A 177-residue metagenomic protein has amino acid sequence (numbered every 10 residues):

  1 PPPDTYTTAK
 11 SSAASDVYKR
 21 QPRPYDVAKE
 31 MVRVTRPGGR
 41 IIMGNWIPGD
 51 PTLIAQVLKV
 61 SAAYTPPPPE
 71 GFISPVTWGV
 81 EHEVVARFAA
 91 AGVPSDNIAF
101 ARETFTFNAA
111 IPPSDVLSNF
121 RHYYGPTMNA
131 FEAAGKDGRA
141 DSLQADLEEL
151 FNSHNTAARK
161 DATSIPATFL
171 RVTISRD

Functional and structural regions predicted by a protein language model:
P1-A14, Y18: Single conserved hydrophobic/aromatic residue that forms the stacking wall/gate of nucleotide- or nucleobase-binding
D4-T5, A157-A162: Short, P/G- and charge-enriched loop/turn segments at secondary-structure junctions
S12-S15, I42, T168-R171: Short SAM/SAH-binding signature in class I
K19-R23: A short His-aromatic
Y25, V32-I111, T127: Conserved catalytic/acceptor-binding region of the Class I
A91-P94, S114-S118, H122, I165-D177: Core SAM-dependent methyltransferase catalytic element
N97-R159: C-terminal helical/coil "lid" or tail adjacent to the Rossmann-like core of SAM-dependent
